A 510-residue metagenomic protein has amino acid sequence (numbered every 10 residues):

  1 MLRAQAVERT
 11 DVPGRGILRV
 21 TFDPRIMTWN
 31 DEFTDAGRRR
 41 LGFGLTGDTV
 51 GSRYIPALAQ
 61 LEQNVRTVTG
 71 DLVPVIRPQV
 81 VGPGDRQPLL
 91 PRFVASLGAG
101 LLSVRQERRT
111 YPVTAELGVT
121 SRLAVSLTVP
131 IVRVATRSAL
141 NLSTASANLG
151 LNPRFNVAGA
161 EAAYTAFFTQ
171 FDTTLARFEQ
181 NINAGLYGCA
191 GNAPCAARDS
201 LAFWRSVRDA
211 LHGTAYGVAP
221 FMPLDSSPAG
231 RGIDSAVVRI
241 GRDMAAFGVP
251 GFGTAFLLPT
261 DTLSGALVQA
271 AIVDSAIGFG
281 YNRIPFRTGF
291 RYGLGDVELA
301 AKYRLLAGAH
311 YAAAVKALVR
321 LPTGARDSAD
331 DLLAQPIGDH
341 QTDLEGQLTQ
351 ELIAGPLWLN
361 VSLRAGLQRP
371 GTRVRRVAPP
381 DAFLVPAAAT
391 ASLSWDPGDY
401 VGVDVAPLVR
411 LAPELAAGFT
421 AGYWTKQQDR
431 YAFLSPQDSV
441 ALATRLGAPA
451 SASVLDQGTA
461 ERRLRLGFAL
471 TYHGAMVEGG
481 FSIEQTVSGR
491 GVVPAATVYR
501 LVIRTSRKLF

Functional and structural regions predicted by a protein language model:
M1-G98, L186, A197, L201-R208 (+1 more regions): Outer-membrane beta-barrel biogenesis signature
V12-V20, S121-V125, A309-A313, G355-V361 (+5 more regions): Outer-envelope beta-barrel architecture signal
P24-N30, V129-A135, D296, L305 (+7 more regions): Transmembrane beta-strands of outer-membrane beta-barrel pores
D35-D48, S52, A57-Q63, E179 (+4 more regions): Outer membrane beta-barrel transmembrane domains
T69-L89, A197-R283, P436-V440: Long, low-complexity, polar/charged, intrinsically disordered or flexibly structured peripheral segments
R86-S96, D274-R283, T323-P336, H340 (+3 more regions): Flexible, solvent-exposed coil segments and beta strand-coil junctions, predominantly the extracellular/periplasmic
A99-R109, F286-G295, D327, G338-T342 (+3 more regions): Short sequence motifs at beta-strands and strand-loop junctions characteristic of Gram-negative outer-membrane
V113-V119, L127, L299-Y303, A317 (+7 more regions): Residues on the lipid-exposed face of transmembrane beta-strands in outer-membrane beta-barrel proteins
